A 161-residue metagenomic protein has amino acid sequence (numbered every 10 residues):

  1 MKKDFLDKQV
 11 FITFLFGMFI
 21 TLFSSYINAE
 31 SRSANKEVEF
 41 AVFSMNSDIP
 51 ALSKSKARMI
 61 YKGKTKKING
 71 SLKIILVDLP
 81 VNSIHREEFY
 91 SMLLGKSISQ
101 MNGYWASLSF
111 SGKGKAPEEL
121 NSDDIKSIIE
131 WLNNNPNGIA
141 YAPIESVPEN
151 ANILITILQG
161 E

Functional and structural regions predicted by a protein language model:
M1-K8: N-terminal secretory signal peptides that target proteins for export/translocation
K8-F11, N82: A generic signature of intrinsically disordered, low-complexity regions enriched in glycine/proline and charged/polar
F11-L22: Bacterial N-terminal signal peptides
F23-A29: Sec/Tat signal peptide C-region and signal peptidase I cleavage site
A29-E161: Flexible loop/hinge segments at secondary-structure junctions
